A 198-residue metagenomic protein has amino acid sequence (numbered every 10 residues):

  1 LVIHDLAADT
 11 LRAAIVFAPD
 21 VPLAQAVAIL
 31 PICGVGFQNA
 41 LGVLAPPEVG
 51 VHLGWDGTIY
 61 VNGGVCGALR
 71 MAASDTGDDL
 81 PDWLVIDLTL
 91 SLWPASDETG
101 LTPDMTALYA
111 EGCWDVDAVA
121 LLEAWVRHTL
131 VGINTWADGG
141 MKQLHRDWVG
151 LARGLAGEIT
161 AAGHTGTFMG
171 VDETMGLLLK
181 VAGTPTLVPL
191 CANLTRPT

Functional and structural regions predicted by a protein language model:
L1-I3, P19-P46, G64-T198: Long, positively charged amphipathic alpha-helical accessory segments at protein N-termini or as interdomain linkers
L1-R12: Hydrophobic, proline/glycine-rich low-complexity stretches
D9, L53-W55, A162: Short, basic and Ser/Thr-rich N-terminal targeting/leader segments
L11, I59, G176-L178: Hydrophobic residues embedded in beta-strands of well-ordered beta-sheets
A13-I15, G57, I86-L90: A structural signal for short, well-ordered beta-strand segments
V51-G63: Catalytic palm active-site di-aspartate
